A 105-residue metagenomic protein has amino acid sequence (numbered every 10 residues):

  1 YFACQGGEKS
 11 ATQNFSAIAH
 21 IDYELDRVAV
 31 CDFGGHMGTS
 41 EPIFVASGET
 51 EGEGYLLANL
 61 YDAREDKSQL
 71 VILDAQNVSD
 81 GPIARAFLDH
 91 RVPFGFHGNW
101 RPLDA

Functional and structural regions predicted by a protein language model:
Y1-A75: Substrate-recognition/cap regions that form aromatic- and gly/pro-loop-enriched pockets for small-molecule ligands
L60-Y61, E65-I72, V78-A105: Blade-level signature of beta-propeller repeat domains, shared across WD40, Kelch, NHL, RCC1 and BNR/Asp-box propellers
